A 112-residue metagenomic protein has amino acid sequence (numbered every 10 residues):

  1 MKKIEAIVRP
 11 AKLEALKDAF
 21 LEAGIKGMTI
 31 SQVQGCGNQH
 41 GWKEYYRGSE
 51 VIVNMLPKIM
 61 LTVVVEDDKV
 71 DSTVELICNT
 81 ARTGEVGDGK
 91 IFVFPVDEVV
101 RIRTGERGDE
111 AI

Functional and structural regions predicted by a protein language model:
M1-I112: Positively charged, small/polar-rich N-terminal and surface patches that mediate targeting and assembly and bind
